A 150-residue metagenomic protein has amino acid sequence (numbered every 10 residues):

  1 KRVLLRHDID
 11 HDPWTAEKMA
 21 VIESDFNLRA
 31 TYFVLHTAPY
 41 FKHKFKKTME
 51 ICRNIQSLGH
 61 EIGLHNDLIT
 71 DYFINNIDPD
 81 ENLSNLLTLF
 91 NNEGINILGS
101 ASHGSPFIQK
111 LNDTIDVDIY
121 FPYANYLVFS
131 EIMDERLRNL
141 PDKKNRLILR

Functional and structural regions predicted by a protein language model:
K1-L149: Catalytic alpha-helical scaffold of carbohydrate-active enzymes acting on polysaccharides/glycoconjugates
